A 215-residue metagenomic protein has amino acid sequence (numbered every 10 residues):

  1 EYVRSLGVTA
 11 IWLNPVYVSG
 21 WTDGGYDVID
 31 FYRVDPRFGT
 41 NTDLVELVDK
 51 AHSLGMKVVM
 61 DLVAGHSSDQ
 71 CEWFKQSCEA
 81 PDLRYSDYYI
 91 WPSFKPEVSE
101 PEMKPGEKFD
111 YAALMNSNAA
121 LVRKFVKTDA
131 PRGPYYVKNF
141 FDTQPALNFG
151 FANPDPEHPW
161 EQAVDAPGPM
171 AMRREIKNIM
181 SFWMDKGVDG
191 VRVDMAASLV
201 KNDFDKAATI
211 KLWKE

Functional and structural regions predicted by a protein language model:
E1-E161, P167-A171, D185, R192 (+1 more regions): Acidic/aromatic-lined carbohydrate-recognition and catalytic surfaces of CAZymes acting on diverse glycans
I176-V188: Structured alpha-helical segments in the cores of large, soluble enzyme domains
